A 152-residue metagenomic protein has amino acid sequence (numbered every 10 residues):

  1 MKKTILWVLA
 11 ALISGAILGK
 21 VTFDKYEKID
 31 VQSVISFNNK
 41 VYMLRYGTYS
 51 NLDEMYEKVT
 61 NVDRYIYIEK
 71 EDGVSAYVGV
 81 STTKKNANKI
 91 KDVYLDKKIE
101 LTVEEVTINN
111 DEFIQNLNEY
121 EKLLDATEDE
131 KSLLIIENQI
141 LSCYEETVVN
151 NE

Functional and structural regions predicted by a protein language model:
M1-E152: Acidic/polar low-complexity segments and flexible, solvent-exposed patches
